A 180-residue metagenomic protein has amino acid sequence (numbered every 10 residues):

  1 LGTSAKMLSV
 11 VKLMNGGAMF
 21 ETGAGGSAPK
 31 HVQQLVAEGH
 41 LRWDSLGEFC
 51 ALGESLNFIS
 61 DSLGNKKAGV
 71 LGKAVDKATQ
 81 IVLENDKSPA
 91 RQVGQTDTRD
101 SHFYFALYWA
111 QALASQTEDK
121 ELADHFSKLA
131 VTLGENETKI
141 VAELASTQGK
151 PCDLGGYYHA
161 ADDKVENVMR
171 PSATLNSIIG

Functional and structural regions predicted by a protein language model:
L1-V93, D97: Structured mid-domain segments that build the active-site/substrate or prosthetic-cofactor binding neighborhood
L52-G53, F103-Q111: Well-ordered alpha-helical segments within folded domains of soluble proteins
G69, K120-D124: Short, solvent-exposed positions on alpha-helices
A114-T117: Ligand-binding pocket scaffold of soluble enzyme catalytic domains
A123-V131: Short, charged, amphipathic alpha-helical segments
V141-Y158: A glycine-biased, small/acidic residue-tolerant capping/turn segment at secondary-structure junctions
A160-G180: C-terminal accessory extensions/subdomains outside the catalytic/core fold
